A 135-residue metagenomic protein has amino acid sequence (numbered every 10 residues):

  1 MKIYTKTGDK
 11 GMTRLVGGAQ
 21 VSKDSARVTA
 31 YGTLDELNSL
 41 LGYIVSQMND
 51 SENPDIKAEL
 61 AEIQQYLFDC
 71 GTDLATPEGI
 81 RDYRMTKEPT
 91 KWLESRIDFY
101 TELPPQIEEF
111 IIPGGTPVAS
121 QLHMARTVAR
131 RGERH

Functional and structural regions predicted by a protein language model:
M1-H135: Phosphate/pyrophosphate-binding loop motifs in nucleotide- or prenyl diphosphate-using proteins
